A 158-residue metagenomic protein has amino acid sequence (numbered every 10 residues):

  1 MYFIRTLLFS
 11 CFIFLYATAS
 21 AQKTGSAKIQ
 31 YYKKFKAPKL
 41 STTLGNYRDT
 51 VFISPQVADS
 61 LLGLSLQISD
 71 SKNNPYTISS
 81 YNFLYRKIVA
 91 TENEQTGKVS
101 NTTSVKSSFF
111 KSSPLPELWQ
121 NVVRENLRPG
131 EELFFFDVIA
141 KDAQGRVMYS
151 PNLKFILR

Functional and structural regions predicted by a protein language model:
M1-S26: Bacterial Sec-dependent N-terminal signal peptides
T6, C11, Y47, S71 (+3 more regions): Generic structural motif
C11-I13, P75, V147: A generic structural signal for short, solvent-exposed coil/turn residues that cap or connect secondary-structure
F14, F52-A58, L115-P116, S150: General structural signal for secondary-structure boundaries
G25-P38, G145-R158: Short beta-strand elements
A27-L84: Contiguous beta-strand segments within globular domains
N74, I78-S100: Contiguous segments within soluble domain cores/interaction surfaces
T91, Q95-L157: Mature extracytoplasmic or organellar-lumen-exposed domains after removal of signal/transit peptides
